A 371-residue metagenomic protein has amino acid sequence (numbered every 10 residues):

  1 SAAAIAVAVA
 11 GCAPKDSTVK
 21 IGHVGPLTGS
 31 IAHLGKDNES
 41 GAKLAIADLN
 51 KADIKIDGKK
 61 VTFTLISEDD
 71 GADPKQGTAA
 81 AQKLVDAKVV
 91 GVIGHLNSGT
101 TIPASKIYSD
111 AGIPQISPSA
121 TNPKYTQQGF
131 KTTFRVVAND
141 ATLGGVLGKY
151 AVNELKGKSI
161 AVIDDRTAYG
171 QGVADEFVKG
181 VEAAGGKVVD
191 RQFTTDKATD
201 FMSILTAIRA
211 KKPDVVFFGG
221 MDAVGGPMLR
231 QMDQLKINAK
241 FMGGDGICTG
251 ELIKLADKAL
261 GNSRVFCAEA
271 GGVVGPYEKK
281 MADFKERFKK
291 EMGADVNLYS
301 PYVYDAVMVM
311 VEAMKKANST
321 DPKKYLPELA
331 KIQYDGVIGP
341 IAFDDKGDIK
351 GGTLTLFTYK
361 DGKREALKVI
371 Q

Functional and structural regions predicted by a protein language model:
S1-K20, I56-D57, D86, I370-Q371: Short, low-complexity disordered leader/linker segments with a strong preference for bacterial N-terminal type II
C12-G25, I54-T62, V152-K158: Immediate post-signal peptide segment of exported/extracytoplasmic ligand-binding proteins
P14, H33-D37, A52-Q127, V136 (+2 more regions): Beta-alpha junction/loop-to-helix N-cap segments that form part of ligand/metal-binding clefts
V19, E39-L65, E182-G186: Signal peptide-proximal N-terminal region of secreted/periplasmic/extracellular or secretory-lumen proteins
G22-K43, E68-P74, L96-G99, I163-Q171 (+2 more regions): Extracytoplasmic "Venus flytrap"
V89-Q192, K240-F266: Extracytoplasmic ligand/sensor domains, especially the bilobed periplasmic-binding protein
L229-Y304, K360, R364-I370: Extracellular/periplasmic periplasmic-binding protein-like sensory domains
R287-S300, V309-A366: Segments of small-molecule ligand-sensing domains
